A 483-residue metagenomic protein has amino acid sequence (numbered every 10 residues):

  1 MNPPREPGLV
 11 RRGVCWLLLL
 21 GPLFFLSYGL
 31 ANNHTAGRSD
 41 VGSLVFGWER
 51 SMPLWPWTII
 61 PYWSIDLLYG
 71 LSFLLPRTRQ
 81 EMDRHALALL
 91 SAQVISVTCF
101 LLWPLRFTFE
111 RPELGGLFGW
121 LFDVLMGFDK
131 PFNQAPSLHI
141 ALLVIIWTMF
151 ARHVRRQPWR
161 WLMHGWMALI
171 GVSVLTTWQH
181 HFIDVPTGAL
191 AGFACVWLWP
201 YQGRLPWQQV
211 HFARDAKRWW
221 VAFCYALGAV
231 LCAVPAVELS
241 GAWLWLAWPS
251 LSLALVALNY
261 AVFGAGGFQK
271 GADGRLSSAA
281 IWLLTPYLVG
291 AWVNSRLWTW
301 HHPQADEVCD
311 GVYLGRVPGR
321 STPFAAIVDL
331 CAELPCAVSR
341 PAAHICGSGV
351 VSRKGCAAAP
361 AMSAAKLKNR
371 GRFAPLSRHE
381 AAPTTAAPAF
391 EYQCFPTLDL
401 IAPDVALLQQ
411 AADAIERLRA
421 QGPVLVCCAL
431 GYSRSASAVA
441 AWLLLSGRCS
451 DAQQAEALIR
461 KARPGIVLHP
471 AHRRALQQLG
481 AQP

Functional and structural regions predicted by a protein language model:
M1-L68, R111-P112, F118, F122 (+1 more regions): N-terminal transmembrane-helix/juxtamembrane module of multi-pass inner/ER membrane proteins
P7-H34, L90-F100, A242-L255: N-terminal signal-anchor transmembrane alpha helix
N32-R50, L75-H164, I170, V196 (+2 more regions): Membrane-interface loops
I59-S72, H139-I145: Hydrophobic alpha-helical transmembrane segments
F118-L125, L297-A343, G347, K354 (+2 more regions): Cysteine-based protein phosphatase catalytic domain of the PTP/DSP
N133-A135, A168-C195: Interfacial helix-loop-helix junctions of multi-pass membrane proteins
G203-W292, A412-P423, S437-P483: PTP/DSP superfamily signal
S348, R353, A359-A361, A365-P383 (+1 more regions): Short, low-complexity intrinsically disordered segments enriched in A/P/G/S/L with frequent Arg, especially at protein
